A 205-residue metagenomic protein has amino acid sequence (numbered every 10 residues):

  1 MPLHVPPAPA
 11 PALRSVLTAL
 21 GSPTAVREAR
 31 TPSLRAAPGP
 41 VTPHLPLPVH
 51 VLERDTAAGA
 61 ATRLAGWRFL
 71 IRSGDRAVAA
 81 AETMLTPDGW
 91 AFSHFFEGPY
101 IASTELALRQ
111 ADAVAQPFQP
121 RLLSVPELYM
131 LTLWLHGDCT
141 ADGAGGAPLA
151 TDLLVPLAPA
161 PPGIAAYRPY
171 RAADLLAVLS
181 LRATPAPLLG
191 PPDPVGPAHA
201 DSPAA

Functional and structural regions predicted by a protein language model:
M1, V16, W67-L70, A81 (+2 more regions): Aromatic-residue detector
M1-T56, P99-V114, F118: Short, non-transmembrane alpha-helical segments in secretory-pathway proteins
H4, R14-V16, A60-I71, W90-F92 (+1 more regions): Bulky hydrophobic/aromatic packing residues
R14, R27-R30, R35, R54 (+8 more regions): Arginine residue identity/basic-tract feature
S33-T86, L131-D138: Exposed beta-strand-loop-beta-strand "reactive/processing" segments of non-cytosolic proteins
A79, M84-Q119, A144-A205: A short, surface-exposed interaction/processing loop segment used at functional sites
L108-G137: Short aromatic loop motif centered on NTY/YTY
